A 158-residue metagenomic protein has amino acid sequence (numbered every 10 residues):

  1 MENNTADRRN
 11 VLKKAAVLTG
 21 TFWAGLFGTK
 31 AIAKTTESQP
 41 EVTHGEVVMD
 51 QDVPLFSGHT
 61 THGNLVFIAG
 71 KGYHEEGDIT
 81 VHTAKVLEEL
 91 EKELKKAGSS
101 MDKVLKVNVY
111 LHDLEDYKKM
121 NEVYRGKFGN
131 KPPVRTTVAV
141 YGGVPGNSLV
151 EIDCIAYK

Functional and structural regions predicted by a protein language model:
M1-E2, L94: Short, flexible active-site loop motifs that bind/organize anionic cofactors or intermediates
E2-A84, H112-K158: N-terminal presequence-like segments and the immediate start of the first folded domain
V81-K95: Short, well-ordered amphipathic alpha-helical segments that serve as non-catalytic structural scaffolds within diverse
L90, V109, M120: Hydrophobic pocket/interface hotspot
L94-D102: Phosphate/pyrophosphate-binding loops at sites that engage ATP/ADP/AMP, CoA/4′-phosphopantetheine, polyphosphate
D102-V104, R135: Short secondary-structure junction motifs
V104-D113: Acidic helix-start/capping segments at beta-turn-to-alpha-helix junctions
